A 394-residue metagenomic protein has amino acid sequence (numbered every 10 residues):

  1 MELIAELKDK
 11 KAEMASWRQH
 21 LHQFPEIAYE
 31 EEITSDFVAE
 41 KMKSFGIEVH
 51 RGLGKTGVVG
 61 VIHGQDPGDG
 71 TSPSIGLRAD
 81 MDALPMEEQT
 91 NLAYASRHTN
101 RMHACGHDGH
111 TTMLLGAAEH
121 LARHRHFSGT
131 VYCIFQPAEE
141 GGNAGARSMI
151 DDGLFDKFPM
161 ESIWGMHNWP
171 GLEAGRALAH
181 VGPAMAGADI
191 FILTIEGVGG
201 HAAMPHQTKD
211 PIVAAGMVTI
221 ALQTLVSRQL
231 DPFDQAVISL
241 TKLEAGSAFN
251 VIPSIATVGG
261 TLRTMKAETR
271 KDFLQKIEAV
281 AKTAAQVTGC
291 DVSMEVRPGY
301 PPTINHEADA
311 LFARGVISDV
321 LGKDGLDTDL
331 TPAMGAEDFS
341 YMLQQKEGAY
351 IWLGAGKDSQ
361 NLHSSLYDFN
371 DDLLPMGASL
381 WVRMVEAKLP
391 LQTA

Functional and structural regions predicted by a protein language model:
M1-H103, T112-L115, E119-F127: Acidic/His- and Gly-rich active-site-bordering loop/insert found across diverse amide/peptide-bond hydrolases
L21, G60, L77, H107 (+8 more regions): Divalent metal-coordination and catalytic microenvironments
H50, Y132-I134, S293: A structural signal for isolated positions on well-ordered beta-strands in alpha/beta enzyme cores
V59, L84-M86, T90-M102, D108-G109 (+3 more regions): Histidine/acidic-residue-rich, glycine-tolerant segments that coordinate divalent metal ions
P73-G76, T130-Y132, M160-W164, G216 (+3 more regions): Structural motif
G76-R78, F191, Y350-G356: Non-cysteine beta-strand/loop elements that form the S-adenosyl-L-methionine
V213-A394: Metal-dependent amide/peptide-bond hydrolase catalytic core, centered on the "pita-bread" metallohydrolase fold
